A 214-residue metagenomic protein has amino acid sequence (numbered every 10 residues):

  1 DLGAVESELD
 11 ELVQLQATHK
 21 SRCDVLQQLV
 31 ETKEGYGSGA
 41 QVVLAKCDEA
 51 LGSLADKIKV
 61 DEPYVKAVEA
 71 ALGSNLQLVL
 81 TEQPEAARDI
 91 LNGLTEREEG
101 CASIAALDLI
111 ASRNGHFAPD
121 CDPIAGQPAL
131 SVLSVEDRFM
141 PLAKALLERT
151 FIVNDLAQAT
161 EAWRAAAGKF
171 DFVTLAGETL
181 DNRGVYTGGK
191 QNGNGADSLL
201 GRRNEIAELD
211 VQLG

Functional and structural regions predicted by a protein language model:
D1-V13, A17: Repeat-solenoid scaffold signature
E11, A17-G214: Hinge-like oligomerization/junction regions that interrupt long coiled-coil arms in large cytoskeletal
